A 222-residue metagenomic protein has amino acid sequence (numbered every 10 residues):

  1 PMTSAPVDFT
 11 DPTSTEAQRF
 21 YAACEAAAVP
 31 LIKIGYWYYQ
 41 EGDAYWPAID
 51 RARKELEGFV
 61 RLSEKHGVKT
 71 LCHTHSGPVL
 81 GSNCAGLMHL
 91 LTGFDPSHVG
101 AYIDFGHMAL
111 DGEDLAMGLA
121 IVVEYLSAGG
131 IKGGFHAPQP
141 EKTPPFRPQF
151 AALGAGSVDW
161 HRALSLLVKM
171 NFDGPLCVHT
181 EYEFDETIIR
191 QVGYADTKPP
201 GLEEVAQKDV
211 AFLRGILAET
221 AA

Functional and structural regions predicted by a protein language model:
P1-A101, D196, P200-E204: Active-site acidic/histidine proton-transfer and metal-coordination neighborhood in alpha/beta enzyme cores
A28, N83-I103, A109-A222: Histidine-acidic metal/acid-base catalytic patches
